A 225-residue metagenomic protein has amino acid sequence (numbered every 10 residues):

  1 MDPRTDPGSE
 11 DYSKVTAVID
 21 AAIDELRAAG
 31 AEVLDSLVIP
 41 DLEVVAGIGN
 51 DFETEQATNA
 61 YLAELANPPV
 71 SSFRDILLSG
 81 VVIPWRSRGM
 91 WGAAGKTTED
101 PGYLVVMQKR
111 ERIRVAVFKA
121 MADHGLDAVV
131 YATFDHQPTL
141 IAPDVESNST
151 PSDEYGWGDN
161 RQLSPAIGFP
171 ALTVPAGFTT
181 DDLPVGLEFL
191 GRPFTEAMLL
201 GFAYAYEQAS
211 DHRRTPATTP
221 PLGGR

Functional and structural regions predicted by a protein language model:
M1, D20-A21, E25-A28, A166-R225: Structural helix-boundary/capping segments
M1-E55, N59-E64: Gly/Ser-rich, acidic/histidine-flanked active-site/gating loops
M1-R4, F52-V115, T173-A176, D181: Short helix-loop capping/hinge segments that flank enzyme active sites or metal/cofactor-binding pockets
T5-G8, D41-V44, H136-L140, T179-D181 (+1 more regions): Flexible loop/turn segments at secondary-structure boundaries
A116-K119, T150-V174: Small-aliphatic-rich amphipathic alpha-helix that forms the alpha element of a beta-alpha
H124, P138-G158: Short, surface-exposed loop/helix-turn segments at secondary-structure junctions that function as lids/hinges flanking
D127: Conserved acidic residues
